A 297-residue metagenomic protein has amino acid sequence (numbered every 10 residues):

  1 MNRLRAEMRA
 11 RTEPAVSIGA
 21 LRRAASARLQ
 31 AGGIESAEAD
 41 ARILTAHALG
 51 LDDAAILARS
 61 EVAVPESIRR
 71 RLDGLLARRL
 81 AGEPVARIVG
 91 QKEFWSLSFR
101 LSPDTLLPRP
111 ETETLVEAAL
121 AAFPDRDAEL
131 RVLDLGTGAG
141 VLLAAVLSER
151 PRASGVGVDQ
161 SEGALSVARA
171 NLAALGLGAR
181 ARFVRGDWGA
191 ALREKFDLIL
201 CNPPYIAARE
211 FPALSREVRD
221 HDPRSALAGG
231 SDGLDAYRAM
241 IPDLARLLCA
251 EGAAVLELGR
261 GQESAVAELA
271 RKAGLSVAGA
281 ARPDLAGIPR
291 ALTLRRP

Functional and structural regions predicted by a protein language model:
M1-A37: Non-catalytic nucleic-acid substrate-recognition regions in nucleic-acid-modifying enzymes
N2-R3, E38, I43-A121: Conserved AdoMet
L29, F123, L172, L244 (+1 more regions): Conserved hydrophobic residues forming the short capping helix/wall of the S-adenosyl-L-methionine
G33-I34, R150-R152, A173-G178, L247 (+1 more regions): Short helix-capping segments at alpha-helix termini
L44, G82, T112, L142 (+7 more regions): Residue-level signal for inorganic ion chemistry
P110-A213, A239: Conserved SAM/SAH cofactor-binding pocket of Class I
Y205-A236: Mobile active-site "lid"/loop adjacent to the S-adenosyl-L-methionine
S231-R295: Conserved Class I SAM-dependent methyltransferase catalytic core
